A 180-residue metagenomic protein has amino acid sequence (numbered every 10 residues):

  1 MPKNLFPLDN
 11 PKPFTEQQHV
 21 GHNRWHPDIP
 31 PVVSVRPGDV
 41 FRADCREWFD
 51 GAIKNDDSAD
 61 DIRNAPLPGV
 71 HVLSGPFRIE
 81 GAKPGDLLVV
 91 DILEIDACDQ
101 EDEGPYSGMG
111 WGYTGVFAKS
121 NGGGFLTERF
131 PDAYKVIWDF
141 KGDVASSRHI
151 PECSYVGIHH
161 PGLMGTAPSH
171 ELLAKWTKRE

Functional and structural regions predicted by a protein language model:
P2, N10-K12, V20, H26 (+5 more regions): A short, solvent-exposed, low-complexity linear motif enriched for acidic/polar residues with Pro/Gly/Ser/Thr
P2-A65: N-terminal, Lys/Arg-enriched amphipathic/low-complexity engagement segments that precede the first folded domain
I29-P31, L73-R78: Short, conserved secondary-structure segments in the cores of folded domains
V35, I79-A82: Short, well-ordered loop/turn sites that connect or cap secondary structure elements
A43, L87-V90: A generic structural signal for residues embedded in beta-strands
R46, L93-I95: Solvent-exposed coil/turn segments that connect beta secondary-structure elements in extracytoplasmic/periplasmic
A59-V70, T114-F117: Active-site-surrounding "flap" and adjacent substrate/cofactor-binding loops of secreted or lumenal enzymes, prototyped
D96-E180: Intrinsically disordered, low-complexity linker/loop segments enriched in Gly/Pro and charged/polar residues
